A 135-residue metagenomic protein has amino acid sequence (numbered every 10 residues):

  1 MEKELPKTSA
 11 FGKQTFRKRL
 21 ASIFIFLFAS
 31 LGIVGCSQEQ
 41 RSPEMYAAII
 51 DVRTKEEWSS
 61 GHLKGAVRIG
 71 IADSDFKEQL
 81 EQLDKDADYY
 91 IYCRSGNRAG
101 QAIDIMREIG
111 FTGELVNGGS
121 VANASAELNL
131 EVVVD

Functional and structural regions predicted by a protein language model:
E2-E4, L31-A47, K55-A87, N97-D135: Rhodanese-like catalytic fold shared by cysteine-dependent sulfurtransferases and DSP/PTP-type phosphatases
E4-I23: Bacterial N-terminal signal peptides that target proteins for export
K18-L20, S95, A99: Hydrophobic alpha-helical segments, especially transmembrane helices and their immediate juxtamembrane helical caps
S22-G32: Bacterial N-terminal signal peptides
I50: Active-site flanking residues adjacent to catalytic metal/cofactor-binding acidic residues
Y92: Short, surface-exposed ligand- or partner-binding patches at beta-edge/loop junctions that are enriched in aromatics
